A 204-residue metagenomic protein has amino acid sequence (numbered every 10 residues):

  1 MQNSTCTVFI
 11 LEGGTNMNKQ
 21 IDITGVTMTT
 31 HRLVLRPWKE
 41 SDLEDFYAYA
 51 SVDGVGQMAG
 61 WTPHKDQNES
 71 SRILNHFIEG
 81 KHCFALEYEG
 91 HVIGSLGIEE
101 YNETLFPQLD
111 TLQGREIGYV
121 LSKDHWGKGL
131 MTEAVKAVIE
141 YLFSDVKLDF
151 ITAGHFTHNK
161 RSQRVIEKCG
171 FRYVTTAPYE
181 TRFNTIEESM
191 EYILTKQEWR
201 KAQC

Functional and structural regions predicted by a protein language model:
Q2-G56, C83, E87-C204: Acyl-donor (CoA/ACP) binding surface of acyl/acetyltransferases
G54-L74: Conserved GNAT-fold acetyl-CoA-binding loop/helix
N75-G80: Short loop/turn motifs at secondary-structure junctions and domain boundaries
